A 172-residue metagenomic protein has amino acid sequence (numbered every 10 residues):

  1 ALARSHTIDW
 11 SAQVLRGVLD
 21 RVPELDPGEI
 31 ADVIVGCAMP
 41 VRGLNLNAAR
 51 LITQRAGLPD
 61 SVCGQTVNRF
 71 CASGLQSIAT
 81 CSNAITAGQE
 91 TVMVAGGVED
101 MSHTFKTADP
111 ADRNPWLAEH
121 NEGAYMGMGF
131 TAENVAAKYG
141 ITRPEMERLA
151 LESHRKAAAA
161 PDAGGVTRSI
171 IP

Functional and structural regions predicted by a protein language model:
A1-V62, V98-P172: Conserved "HGTGT" condensation-loop signature of ketosynthase/thiolase-family condensing enzymes that catalyze
P40-N47, L51-Q54, L58, Q65-Q89: Claisen-condensing/thiolase-fold acyl-transfer catalytic domains that form or cleave C-C bonds in fatty acid
Q76-A108: Hydrophobic alpha-helical hairpins/lids featuring a short glycine-rich hinge
